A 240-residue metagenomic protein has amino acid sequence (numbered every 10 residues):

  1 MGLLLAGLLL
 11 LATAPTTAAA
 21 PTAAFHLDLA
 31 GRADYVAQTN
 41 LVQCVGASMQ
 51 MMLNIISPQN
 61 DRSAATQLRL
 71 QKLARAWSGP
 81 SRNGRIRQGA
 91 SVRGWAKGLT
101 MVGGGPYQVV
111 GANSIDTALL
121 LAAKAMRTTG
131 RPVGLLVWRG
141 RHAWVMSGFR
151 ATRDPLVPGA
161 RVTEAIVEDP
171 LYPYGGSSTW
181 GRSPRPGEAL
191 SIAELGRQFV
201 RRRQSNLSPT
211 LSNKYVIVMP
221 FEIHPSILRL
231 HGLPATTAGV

Functional and structural regions predicted by a protein language model:
M1-A20: Secretory targeting and sorting signals
A20-P21, L29, Q71-H231: Conserved active-site-adjacent core of cysteine acyl-enzyme catalytic domains
P21-S78: Active-site nucleophile-adjacent alpha helix/oxyanion-hole segment immediately C-terminal to the catalytic cysteine
T237-V240: Short, solvent-exposed mixed-charge patches
